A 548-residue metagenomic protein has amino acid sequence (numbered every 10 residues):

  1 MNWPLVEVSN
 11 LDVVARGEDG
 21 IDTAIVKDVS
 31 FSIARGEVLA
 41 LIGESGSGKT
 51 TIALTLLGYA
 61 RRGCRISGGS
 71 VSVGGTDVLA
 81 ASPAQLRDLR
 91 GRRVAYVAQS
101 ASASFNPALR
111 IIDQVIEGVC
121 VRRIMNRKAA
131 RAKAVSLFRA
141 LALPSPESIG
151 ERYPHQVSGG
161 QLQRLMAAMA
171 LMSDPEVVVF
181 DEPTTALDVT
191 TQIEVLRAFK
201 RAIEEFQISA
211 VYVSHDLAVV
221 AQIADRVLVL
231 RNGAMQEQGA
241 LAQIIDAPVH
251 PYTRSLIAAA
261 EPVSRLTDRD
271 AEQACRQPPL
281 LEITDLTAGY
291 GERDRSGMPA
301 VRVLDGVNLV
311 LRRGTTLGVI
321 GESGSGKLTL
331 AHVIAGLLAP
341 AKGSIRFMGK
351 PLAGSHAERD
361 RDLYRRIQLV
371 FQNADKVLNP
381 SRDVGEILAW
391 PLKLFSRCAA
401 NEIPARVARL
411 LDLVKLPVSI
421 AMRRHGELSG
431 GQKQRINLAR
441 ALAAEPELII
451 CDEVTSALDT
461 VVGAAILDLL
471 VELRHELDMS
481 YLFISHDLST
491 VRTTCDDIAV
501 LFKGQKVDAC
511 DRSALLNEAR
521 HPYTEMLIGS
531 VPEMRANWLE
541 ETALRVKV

Functional and structural regions predicted by a protein language model:
L57, R61, A335: Helix-to-loop junction immediately C-terminal to a conserved catalytic motif
R65-D77, G343-L352, L363: Conserved ABC transporter NBD signature motif
A129-S148, E402-S419: Conserved ABC ATPase "signature" region
R152-V157, Q161, R424-L428, Q432: Conserved ABC ATPase signature
D174, E445: Conserved catalytic motifs of ABC-family nucleotide-binding domains
M235-G239, A247, A509-C510: ABC ATPase "signature
